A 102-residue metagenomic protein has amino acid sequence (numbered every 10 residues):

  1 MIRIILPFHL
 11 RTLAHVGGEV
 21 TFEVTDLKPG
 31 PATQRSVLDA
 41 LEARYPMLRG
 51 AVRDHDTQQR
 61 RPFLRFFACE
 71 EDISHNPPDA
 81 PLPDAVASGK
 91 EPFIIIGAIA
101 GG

Functional and structural regions predicted by a protein language model:
M1-G101: Ubiquitin-like/PB1-type beta-grasp interaction modules and other compact soluble beta-rich domains
